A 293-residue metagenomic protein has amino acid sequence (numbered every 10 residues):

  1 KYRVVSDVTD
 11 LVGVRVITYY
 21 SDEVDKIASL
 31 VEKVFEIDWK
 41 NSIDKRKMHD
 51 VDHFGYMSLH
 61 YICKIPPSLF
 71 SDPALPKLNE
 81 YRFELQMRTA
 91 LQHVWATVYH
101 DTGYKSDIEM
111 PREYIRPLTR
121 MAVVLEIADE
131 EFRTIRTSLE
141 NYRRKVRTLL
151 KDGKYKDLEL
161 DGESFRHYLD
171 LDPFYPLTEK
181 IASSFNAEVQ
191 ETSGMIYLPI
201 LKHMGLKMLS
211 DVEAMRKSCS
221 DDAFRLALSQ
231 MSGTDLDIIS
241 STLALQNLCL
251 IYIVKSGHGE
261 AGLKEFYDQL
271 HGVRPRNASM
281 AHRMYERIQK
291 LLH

Functional and structural regions predicted by a protein language model:
K1, K26, K33, K40 (+13 more regions): Context-gated lysine
Y2-T9: Short, flexible, solvent-exposed loop/turn segments with mixed acidic/basic and small polar residues
V5, V14-T134: Long beta-strand-rich cores associated with HINT superfamily self-processing modules
N79-F224, L228: An acidic, glycine-/histidine-flanked metal-binding catalytic module
L236-H293: C-terminal non-catalytic accessory extensions
